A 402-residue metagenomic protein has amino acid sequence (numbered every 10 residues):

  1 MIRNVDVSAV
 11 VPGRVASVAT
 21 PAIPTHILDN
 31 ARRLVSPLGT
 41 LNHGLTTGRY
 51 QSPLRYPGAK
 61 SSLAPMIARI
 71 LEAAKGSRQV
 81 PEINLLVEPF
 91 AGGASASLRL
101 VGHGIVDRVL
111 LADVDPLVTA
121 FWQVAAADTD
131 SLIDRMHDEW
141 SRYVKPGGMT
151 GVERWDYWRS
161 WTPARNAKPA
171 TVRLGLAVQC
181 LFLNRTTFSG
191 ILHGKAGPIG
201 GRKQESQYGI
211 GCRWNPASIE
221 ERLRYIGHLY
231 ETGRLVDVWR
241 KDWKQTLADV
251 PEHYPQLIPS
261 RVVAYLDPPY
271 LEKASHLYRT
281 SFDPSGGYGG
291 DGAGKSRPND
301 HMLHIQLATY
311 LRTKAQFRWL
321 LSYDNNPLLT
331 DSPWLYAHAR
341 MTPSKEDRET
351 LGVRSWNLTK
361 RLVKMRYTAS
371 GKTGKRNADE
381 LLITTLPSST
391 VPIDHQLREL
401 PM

Functional and structural regions predicted by a protein language model:
R3-I70, T129-Y265, P269-Y278, L303 (+1 more regions): SAM-dependent nucleic-acid methyltransferase catalytic core
N4, T20-L28, L41-L45, G58 (+3 more regions): Long, positively charged, glycine-interspersed low-complexity recognition regions
A74-L85: Short helix-loop-beta connector
I83-R159: SAM cofactor-binding core of SAM-dependent methyltransferases, primarily the Rossmann-like beta-alpha-beta module
G93-A96, D115-L117, A127, T186-S189 (+5 more regions): Short, solvent-exposed loop/turn segments at secondary-structure junctions
S97-L100, F121-Q123, D249-V250, A274-Y278 (+1 more regions): A short acidic (Asp/Glu
V124-L183, T187-F188, L192, L328-D331 (+3 more regions): Phosphate/nucleotide-binding beta-alpha loop and adjacent structural elements of enzyme active sites
